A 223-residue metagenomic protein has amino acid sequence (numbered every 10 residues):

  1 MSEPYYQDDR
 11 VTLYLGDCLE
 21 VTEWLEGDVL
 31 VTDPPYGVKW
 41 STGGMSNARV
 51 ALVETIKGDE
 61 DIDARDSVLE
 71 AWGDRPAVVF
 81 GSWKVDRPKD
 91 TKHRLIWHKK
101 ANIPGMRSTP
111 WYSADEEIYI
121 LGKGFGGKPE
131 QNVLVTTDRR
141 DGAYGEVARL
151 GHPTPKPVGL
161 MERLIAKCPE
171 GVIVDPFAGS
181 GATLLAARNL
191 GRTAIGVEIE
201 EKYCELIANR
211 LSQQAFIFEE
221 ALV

Functional and structural regions predicted by a protein language model:
P4-T32, Y36-G196, E200-C204: Core catalytic lobe of class I
K128, S212-V223: Class I S-adenosyl-L-methionine-dependent methyltransferase module
I207-A208: Conserved SAM-binding loop
